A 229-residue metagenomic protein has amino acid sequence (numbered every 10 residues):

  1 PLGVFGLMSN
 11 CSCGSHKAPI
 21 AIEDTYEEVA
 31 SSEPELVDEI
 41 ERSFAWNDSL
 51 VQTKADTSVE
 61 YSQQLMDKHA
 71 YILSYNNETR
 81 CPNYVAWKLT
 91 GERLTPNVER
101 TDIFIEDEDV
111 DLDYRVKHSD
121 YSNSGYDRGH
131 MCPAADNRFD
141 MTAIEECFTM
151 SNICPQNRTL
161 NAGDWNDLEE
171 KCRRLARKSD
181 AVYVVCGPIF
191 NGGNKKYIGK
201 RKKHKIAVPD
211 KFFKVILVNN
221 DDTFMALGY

Functional and structural regions predicted by a protein language model:
P1-Y229: Domain-level detector for secreted/extracellular nuclease and nuclease-toxin modules, and for the ENPP-like C-terminal
